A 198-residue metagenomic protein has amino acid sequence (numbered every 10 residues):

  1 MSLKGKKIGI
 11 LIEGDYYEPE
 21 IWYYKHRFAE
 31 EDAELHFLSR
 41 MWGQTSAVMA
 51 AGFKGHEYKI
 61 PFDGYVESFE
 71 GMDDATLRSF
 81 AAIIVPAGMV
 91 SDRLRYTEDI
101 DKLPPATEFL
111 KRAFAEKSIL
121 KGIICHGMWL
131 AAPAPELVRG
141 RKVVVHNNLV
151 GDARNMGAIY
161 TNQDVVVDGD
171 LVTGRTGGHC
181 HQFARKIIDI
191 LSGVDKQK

Functional and structural regions predicted by a protein language model:
M1-S118, W129-R139, V150-K198: Extended, subdomain-level signal for the structured scaffold at the beginning of enzyme domains
K121-G122, V143: A short beta-strand/loop micro-motif in the catalytic core of glycosyltransferases that engages the nucleotide-sugar
I123-G127: Short, thiol/selenol-centered motifs that function as redox-active sites or metal-ligating centers
H146-N148: Glycine/proline-rich loop-helix segments at beta-alpha junctions forming the active-site rim of enzyme cores
